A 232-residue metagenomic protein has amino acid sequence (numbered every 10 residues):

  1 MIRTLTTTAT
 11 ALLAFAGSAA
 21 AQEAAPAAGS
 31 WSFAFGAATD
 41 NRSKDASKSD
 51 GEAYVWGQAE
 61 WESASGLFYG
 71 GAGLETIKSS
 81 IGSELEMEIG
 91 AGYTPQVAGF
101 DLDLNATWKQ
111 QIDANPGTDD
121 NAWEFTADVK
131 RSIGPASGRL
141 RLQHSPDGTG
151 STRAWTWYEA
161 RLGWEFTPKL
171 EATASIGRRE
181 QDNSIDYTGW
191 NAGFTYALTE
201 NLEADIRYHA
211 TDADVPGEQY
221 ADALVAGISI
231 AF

Functional and structural regions predicted by a protein language model:
M1-S30: Cleavable N-terminal export/targeting peptides
A21-K78: Short glycine/proline- and aromatic-enriched beta-strand/turn motifs that initiate or cap beta-hairpins
A24, E60-A64, G92-A98, K130-G134 (+3 more regions): Structural signature of outer-membrane beta-barrel channels/translocons
G29, G51-V55, S83-M87, F100 (+4 more regions): Residues that define the transmembrane beta-barrel architecture of outer-membrane proteins
W31-F33, S65-G70, A98-L104, G134-L140 (+3 more regions): Repeated loop/turn-to-beta-strand initiation elements of outer-membrane beta-barrel proteins
A37-S43, S63-S65, L74-K78, P95 (+6 more regions): Transmembrane beta-strands of outer-membrane beta-barrel pores
N115-D182: Detector for outer-membrane/organellar transmembrane beta-barrel domains, recognizing the amphipathic beta-strand
A192-E203, E218-F232: Outer-membrane beta-barrel "beta-signal"
